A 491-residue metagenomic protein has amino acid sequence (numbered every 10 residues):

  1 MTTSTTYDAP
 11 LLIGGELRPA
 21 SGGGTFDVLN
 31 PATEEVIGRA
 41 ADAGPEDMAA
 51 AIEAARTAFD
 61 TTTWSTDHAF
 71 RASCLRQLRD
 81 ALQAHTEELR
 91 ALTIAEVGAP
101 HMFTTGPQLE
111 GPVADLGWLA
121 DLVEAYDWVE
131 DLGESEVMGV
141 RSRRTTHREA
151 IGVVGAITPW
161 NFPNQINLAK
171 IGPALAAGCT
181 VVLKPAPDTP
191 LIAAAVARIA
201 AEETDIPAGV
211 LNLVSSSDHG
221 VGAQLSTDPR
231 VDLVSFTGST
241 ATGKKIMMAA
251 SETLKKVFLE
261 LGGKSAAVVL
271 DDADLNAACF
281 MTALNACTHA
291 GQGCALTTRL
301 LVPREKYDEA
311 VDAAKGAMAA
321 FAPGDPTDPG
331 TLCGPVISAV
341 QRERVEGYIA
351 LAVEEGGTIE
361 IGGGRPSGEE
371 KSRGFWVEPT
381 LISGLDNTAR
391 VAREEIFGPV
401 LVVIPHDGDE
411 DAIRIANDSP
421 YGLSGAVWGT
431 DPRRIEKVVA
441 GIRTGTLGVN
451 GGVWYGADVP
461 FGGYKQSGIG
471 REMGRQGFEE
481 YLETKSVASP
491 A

Functional and structural regions predicted by a protein language model:
M1-S142, I337: N-terminal Rossmann-like NAD(P)+-binding subdomain of aldehyde/semialdehyde dehydrogenases
T33-R39, V231, A322, I349 (+2 more regions): Conserved C-terminal structural/oligomerization subdomain of aldehyde/semialdehyde dehydrogenase
E34, R71, T93, G178 (+8 more regions): Residue-level signal for inorganic ion chemistry
V36-A43, D60-W64, G155-A156, A267-L270 (+5 more regions): Short, well-ordered beta-strand elements within core beta-sheets of diverse protein domains
F59, T63, R79-T86, R90 (+19 more regions): Structural signal for hydrophobic packing residues in well-ordered secondary-structure cores of soluble enzyme domains
E130-A277, H406: Rossmann-like NAD(P) dinucleotide-binding subdomain of oxidoreductase/dehydrogenase enzymes
L175, V182, N212, F258 (+5 more regions): Structural detector of well-ordered beta-strand residues that form the stable sheet scaffold of enzyme domains
A241-D386, V449: ALDH superfamily catalytic-core signature
